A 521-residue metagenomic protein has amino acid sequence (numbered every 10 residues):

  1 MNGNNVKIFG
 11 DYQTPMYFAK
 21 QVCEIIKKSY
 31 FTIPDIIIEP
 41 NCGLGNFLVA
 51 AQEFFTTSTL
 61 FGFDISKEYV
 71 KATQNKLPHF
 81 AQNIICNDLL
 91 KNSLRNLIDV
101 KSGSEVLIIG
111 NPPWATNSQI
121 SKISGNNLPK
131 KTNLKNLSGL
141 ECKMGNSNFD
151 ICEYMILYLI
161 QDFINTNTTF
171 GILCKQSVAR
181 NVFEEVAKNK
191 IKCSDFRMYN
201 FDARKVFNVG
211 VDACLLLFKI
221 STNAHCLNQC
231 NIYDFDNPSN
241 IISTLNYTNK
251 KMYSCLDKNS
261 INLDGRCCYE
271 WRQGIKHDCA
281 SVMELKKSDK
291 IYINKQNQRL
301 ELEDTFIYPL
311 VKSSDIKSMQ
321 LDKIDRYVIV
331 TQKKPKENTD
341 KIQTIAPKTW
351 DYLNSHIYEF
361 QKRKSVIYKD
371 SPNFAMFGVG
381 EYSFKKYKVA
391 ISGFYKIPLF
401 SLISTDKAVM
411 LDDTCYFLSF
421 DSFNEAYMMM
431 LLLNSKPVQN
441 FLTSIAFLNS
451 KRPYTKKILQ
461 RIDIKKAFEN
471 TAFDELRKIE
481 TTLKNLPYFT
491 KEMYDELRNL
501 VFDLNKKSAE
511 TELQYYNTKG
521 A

Functional and structural regions predicted by a protein language model:
M1-K76, F80, S93-N96, C152 (+2 more regions): Class I S-adenosyl-L-methionine
K7-Q21, I25, N41-L60, D64-K71 (+3 more regions): Signature of N6-adenine DNA methyltransferases within the class I
D35, V106-L107, K388: Conserved acidic residues
N200, S392-M410, Q439-N449: Short, ligand-facing micro-motifs at secondary-structure edges
N200-F201, T414, K436-I464: Glycine-anchored helix-breaking recognition loops at helix->coil/strand junctions
K205-F207, C214-A390, P453-D495, N499 (+2 more regions): C-terminal substrate-recognition regions of SAM-dependent nucleic acid methyltransferases
P398-L431: A short beta-sheet element
S419, Y427-T443, R477: C-terminal accessory domains/tails appended to large, multi-domain proteins
